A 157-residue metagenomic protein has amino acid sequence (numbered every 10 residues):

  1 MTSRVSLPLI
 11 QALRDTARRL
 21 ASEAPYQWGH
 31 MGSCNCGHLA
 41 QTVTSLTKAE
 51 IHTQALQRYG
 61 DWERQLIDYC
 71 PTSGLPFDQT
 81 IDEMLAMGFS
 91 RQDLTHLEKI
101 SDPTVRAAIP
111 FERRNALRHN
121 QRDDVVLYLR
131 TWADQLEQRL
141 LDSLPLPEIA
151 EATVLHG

Functional and structural regions predicted by a protein language model:
S3-Y26, A108: Short amphipathic alpha-helical segments and their helix-coil junctions
V5-A12, T47, Q135-R139: Secondary-structure boundary elements
L9, L13, S33-G37, F77 (+1 more regions): Short runs of predominantly hydrophobic/aromatic residues within well-ordered alpha helices that form helix-helix
T16, L20, L39, V43-T47 (+2 more regions): Generic structural signal for hydrophobic core residues of well-folded globular domains
W28-V43: Active-site nucleophilic cysteine motif
I51-H52: A charge-rich, low-complexity, intrinsically flexible signal that marks solvent-exposed coils, linkers, repeats
L56-F77: Short, mixed-charge aromatic SLiMs
P76-G157: A charged, amphipathic interaction segment
